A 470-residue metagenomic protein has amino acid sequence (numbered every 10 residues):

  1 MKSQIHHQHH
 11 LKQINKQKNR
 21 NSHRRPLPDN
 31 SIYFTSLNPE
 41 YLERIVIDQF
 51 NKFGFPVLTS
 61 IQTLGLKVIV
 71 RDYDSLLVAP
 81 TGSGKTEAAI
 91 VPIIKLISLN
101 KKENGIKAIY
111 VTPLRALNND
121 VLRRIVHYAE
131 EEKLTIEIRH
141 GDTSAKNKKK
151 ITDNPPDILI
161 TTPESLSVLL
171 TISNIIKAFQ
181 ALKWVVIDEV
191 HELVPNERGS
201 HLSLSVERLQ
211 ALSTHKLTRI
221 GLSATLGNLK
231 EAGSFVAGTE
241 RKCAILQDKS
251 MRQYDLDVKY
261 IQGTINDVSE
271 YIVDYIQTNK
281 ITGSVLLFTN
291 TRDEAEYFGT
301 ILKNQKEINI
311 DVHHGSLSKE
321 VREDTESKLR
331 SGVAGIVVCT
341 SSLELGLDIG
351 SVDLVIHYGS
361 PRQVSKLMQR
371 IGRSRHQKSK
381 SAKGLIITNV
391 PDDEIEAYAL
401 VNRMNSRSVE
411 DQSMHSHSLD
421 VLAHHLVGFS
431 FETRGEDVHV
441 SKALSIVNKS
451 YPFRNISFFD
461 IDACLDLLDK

Functional and structural regions predicted by a protein language model:
M1-L64: N-terminal intrinsically disordered, low-complexity tails of helicases
N19-N21, K85, I106: Residue-level detector of alpha-helical transmembrane segments in integral membrane proteins
P28-S31, I45-I47, N51, V57-L64 (+4 more regions): Helicase motor core with emphasis on the C-terminal RecA-like subdomain
